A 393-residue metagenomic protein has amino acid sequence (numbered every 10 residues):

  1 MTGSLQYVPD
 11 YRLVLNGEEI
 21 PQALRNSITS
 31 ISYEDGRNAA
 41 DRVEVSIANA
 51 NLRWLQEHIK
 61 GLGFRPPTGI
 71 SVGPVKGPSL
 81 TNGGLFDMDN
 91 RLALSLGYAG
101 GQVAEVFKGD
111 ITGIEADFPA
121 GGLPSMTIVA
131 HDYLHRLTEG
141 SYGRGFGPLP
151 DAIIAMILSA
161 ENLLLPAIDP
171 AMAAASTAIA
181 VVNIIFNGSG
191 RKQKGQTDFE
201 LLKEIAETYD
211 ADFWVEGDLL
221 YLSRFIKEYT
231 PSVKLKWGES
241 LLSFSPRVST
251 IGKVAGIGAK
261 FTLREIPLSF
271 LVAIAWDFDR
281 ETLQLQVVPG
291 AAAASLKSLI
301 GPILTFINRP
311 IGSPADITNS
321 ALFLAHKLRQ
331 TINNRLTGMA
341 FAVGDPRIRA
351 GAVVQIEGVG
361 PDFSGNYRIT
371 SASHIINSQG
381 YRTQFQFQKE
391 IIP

Functional and structural regions predicted by a protein language model:
M1-H131, H135: Assembly/oligomerization scaffold segments
T2, P21, H58, T138-G147 (+4 more regions): Surface-exposed, non-catalytic interaction/assembly patches
I28, K108, A152-A155, F199-K203 (+3 more regions): Extracytoplasmic/secreted envelope proteins and their assembly/folding machinery, especially bacterial periplasmic
Y33-G83, S240-P393: An acidic/polar, Gly/Ser/Thr-rich interaction patch typically located in mid-to-C-terminal regions of proteins
V75-P78, D87-A93, K194-G195, K236-S240 (+1 more regions): Glycine-centered loop/turn motifs
L96-Y98, R224, A352, G358: Conserved "cap/hinge" positions at secondary-structure junctions
K108-D117, R191, I226-Y229, Y367-S378: Short, compositionally biased
G122-S240: Charged- and aromatic-enriched interaction segments used to assemble and dock large macromolecular complexes
